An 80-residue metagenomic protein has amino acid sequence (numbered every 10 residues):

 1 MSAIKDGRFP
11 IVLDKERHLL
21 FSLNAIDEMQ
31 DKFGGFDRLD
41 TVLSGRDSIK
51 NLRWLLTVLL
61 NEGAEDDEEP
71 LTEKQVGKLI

Functional and structural regions predicted by a protein language model:
S2-D6, L23-I80: Short, surface-exposed, charged amphipathic helix/loop patches that serve as local interaction elements
I11-E16: Glycine-centered positions within short beta-strands or beta-hairpins
L19-F21: Short capping micro-motif at the N-terminus of alpha-helices
